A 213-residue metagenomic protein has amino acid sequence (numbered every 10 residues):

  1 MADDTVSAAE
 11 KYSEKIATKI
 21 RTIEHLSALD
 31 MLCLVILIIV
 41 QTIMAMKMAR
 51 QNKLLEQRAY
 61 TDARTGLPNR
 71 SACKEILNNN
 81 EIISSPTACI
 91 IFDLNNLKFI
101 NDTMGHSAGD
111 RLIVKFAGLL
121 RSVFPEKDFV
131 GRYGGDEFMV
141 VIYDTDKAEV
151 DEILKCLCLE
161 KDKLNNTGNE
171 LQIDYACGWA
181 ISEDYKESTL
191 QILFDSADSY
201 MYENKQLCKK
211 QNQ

Functional and structural regions predicted by a protein language model:
M1-L26: Juxtamembrane amphipathic/coiled-coil helical coupling segments that flank and transmit signals to/from transmembrane
E24-A63, S71-E81: Signal-transducing coiled-coil linker helices
E56-I76, F92-H106, V114: Conserved nucleotide-binding and Mg2+-coordinating catalytic segments in signaling enzymes
A88-D93, V130: Active-site-flanking beta-strand signature of metal-NTP-handling nucleotidyl enzymes and homologous cyclase-like
D102, D151-C158, D162-G168, S182-N212: Catalytic-core segments of nucleotide cyclases and related cyclic-nucleotide turnover enzymes
A108-K127: Active-site-proximal alpha-helical element of nucleotidyl cyclase-like catalytic domains and analogous helices
F129-R132, L171: A short pre-motif secondary-structure segment
M139-L157: Short helix/loop segment flanking the catalytic signature motif in cyclic-nucleotide metabolism enzymes
